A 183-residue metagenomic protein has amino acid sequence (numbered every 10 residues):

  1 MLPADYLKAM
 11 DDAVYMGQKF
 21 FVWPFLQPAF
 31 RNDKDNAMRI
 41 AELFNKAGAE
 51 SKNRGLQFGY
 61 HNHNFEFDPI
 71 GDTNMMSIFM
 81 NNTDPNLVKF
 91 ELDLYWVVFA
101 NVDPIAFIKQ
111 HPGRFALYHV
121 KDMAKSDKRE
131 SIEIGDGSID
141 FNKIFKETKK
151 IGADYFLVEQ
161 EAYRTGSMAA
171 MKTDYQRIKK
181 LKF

Functional and structural regions predicted by a protein language model:
M1, W23-L26, H61-H63, L94-Y95 (+2 more regions): Active-site-proximal beta-strand/loop segments in catalytic clefts of secreted hydrolases
L2-K89, M168: Active-site acidic/histidine proton-transfer and metal-coordination neighborhood in alpha/beta enzyme cores
G17, I70-K89, W96-F183: Histidine-acidic metal/acid-base catalytic patches
